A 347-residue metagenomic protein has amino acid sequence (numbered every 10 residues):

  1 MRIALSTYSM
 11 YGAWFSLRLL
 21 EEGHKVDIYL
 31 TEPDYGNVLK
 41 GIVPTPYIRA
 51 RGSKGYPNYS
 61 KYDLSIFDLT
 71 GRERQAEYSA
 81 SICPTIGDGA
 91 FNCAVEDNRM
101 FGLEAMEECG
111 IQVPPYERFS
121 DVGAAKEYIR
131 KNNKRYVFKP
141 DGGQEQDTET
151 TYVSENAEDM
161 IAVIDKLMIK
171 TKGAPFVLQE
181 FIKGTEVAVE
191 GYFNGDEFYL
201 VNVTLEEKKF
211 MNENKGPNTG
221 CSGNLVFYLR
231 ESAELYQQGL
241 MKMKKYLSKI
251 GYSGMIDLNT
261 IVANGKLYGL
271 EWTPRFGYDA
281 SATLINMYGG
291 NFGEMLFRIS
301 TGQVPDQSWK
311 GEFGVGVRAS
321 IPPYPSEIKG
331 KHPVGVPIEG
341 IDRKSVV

Functional and structural regions predicted by a protein language model:
M1-F91: ATP-binding N-terminal substructure of ATP-dependent carboxylate-amine bond-forming enzymes
A4-M10, L17, D97-V177, G195 (+2 more regions): Active-site nucleotide/adenylate-binding loops and adjacent lid/helix of ATP-dependent enzymes
I28-L30, F67, T85-D88, P115-R118 (+4 more regions): General beta-strand structural signal in soluble alpha/beta enzymes
G36-K40, A94-F101, D147-T148, M211-E213: Short, charged, surface-exposed secondary-structure boundary motifs
T70-R72, D141-G143, R275, P322-P323: Short glycine-rich anion-binding loops that position phosphate/pyrophosphate groups of nucleotides and phosphorylated
E149-D279: Internal nucleotide-binding/catalytic subdomain
Y236-I256, T273-D342: Active-site "cap" helix and flanking loop/linker of ATP-utilizing ligase/carboxylase catalytic domains
V346-V347: Conserved small/polar residues in nucleotide/adenosyl-binding loops
